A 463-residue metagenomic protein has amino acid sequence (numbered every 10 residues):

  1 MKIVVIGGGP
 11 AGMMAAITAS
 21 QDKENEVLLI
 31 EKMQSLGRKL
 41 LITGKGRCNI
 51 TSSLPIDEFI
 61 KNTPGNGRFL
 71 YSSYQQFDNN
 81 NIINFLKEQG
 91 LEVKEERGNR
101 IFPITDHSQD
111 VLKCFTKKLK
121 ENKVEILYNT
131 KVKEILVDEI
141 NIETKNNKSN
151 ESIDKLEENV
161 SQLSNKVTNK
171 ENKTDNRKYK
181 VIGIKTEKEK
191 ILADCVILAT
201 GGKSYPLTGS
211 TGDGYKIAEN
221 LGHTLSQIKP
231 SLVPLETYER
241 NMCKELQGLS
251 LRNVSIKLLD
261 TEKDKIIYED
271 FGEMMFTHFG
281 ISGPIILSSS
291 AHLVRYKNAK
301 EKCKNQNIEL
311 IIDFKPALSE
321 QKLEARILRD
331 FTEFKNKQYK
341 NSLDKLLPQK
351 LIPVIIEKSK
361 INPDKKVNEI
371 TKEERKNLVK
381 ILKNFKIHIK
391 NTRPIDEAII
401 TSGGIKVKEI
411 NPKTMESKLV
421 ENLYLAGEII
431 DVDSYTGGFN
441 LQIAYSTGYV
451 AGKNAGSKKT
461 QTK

Functional and structural regions predicted by a protein language model:
M1-A11: Beta1/beta-strand and adjacent pyrophosphate-binding region of the FAD-binding site in flavoprotein oxidoreductases
V4, S20-K45: Glycine-rich FAD pyrophosphate-binding loop
V4-I6, I30, I191-P206, A218-E219 (+2 more regions): Short hydrophobic core segments
Q34-L36, I42, I50, D57 (+2 more regions): An anion/pyrophosphate-binding glycine-rich loop and adjacent beta-alpha core in soluble alpha-beta enzymes
R47-E95: Glycine-rich active-site loop/strand segments that organize a redox cofactor
L127-N129, P353-D433: A glycine-rich dinucleotide-binding beta-alpha-beta segment and adjacent secondary-structure elements that constitute
Y128-K148, D154-K155, N165-K178: A conserved short coil-to-beta-strand element within the FAD-binding core of flavoproteins
C195-N241: Glycine-rich loop(s) and the adjacent beta-strand/alpha-helix scaffold that form part
